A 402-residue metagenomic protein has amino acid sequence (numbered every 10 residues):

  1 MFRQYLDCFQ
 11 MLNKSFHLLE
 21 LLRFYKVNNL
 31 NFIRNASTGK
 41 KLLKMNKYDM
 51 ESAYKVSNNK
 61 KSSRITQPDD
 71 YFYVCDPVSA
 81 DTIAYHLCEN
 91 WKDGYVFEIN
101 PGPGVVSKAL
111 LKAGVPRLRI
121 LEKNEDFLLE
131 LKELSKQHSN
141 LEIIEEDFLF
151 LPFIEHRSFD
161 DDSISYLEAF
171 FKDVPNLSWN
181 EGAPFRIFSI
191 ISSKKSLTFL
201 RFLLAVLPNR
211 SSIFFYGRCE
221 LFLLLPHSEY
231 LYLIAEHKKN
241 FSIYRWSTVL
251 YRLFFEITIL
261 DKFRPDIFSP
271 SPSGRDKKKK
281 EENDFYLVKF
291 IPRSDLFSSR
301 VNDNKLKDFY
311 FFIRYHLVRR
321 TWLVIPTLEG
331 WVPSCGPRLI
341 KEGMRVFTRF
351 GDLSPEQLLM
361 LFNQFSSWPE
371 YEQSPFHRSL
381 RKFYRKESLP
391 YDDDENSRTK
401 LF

Functional and structural regions predicted by a protein language model:
F2-F311, M360, Q364, P369-S374 (+1 more regions): Catalytic cores of RNA-modifying enzymes
N283-Y286, F290-S294, S299-Q357, F362-F365: An accessory alpha-helical subdomain
F347, F383-L389: Short, highly charged low-complexity linear segments
H377-K382: Long, compositionally biased intrinsically disordered regions
